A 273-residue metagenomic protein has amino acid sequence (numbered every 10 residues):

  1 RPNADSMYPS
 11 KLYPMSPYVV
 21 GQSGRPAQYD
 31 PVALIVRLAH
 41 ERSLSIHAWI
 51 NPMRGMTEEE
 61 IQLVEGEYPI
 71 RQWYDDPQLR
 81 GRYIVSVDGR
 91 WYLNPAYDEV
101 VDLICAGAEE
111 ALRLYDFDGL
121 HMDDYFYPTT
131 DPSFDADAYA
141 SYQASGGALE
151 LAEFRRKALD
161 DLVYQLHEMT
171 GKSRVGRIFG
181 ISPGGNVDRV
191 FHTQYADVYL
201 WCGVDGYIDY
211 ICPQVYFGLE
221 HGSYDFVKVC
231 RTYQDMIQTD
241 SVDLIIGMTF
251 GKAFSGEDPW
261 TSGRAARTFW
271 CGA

Functional and structural regions predicted by a protein language model:
R1-S6, R113-G119, V204-I211, G272-A273: Catalytic domains of carbohydrate-active enzymes, especially glycoside hydrolases
P2-N51, G146-S173: Aromatic-lined substrate-binding rim segments of carbohydrate-active enzymes
S6-Q22, R54-V87, D124-G147: Aromatic- and acidic-residue-enriched segments that line the glycan-binding/catalytic groove of carbohydrate-active
L12-Y29, S86-C105, G147-A158, P213-E220 (+1 more regions): The substrate-binding groove and active-site-proximal loops of carbohydrate-active enzymes, especially glycoside
R25, D30-R37, H47-A48, M53-L114: Active-site-adjacent "subsite" loops/lids of carbohydrate-active enzymes
A39, I104, A111, L120-D123 (+4 more regions): Conserved, mostly hydrophobic/aromatic
D98-R113, R189-G206, F226, D258-G272: Short, acidic/polar
D131-D258: Glycoside hydrolase catalytic-domain groove-lining segments
